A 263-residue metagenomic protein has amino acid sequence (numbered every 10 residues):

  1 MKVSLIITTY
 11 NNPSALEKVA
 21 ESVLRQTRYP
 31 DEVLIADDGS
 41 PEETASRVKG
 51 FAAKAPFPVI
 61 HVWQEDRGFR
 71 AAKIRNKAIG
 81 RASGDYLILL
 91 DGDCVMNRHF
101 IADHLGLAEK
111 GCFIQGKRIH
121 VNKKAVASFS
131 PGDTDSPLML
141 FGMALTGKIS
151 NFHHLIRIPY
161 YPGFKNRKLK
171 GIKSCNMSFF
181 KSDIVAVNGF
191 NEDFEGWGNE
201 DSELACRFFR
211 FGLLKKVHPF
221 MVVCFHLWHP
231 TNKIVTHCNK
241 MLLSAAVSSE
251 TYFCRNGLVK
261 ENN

Functional and structural regions predicted by a protein language model:
K2-S4, E32, E203: Cell-envelope/extracellular polymer assembly enzymes that use nucleotide-activated donors
N12-R25: Short, well-formed alpha-helical segments that are part of the catalytic scaffolds of diverse glycosyltransferases
S22, Y29, D37-V48, C94: A conserved acidic beta->alpha catalytic loop
E65-A82, H99: Glycine-rich, basic loop-to-helix element that forms the pyrophosphate-binding segment of sugar-nucleotide handling
L87: Short aromatic/hydrophobic "clamp" motif used to bind/position activated sugar donors
H99-F141: Conserved donor NDP-sugar-binding/catalytic core segment of glycosyltransferases
T134-L169: Short, flexible, basic/aromatic active-site loop/helix in glycosyltransferases
I172, N176-N188, E195-L214, P219: A short, conserved alpha-helix in the catalytic core of glycosyltransferases
